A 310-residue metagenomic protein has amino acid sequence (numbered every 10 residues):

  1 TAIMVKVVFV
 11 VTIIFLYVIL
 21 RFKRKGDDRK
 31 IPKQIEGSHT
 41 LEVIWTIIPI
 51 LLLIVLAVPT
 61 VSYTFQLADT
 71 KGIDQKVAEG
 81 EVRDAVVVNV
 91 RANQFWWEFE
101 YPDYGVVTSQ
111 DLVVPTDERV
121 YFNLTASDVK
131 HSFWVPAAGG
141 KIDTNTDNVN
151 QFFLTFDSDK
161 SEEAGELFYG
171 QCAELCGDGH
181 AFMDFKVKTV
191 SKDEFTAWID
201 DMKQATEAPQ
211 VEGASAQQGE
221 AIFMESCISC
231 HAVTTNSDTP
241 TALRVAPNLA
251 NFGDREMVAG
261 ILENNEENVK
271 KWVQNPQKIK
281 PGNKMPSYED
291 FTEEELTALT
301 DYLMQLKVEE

Functional and structural regions predicted by a protein language model:
T1-T116, T206: Extracytoplasmic entry segments of secretory-pathway proteins
L53-V55, T144-Q204, E225-I228, V233: Extracellular/periplasmic metallocenter environments
R83, G105-V107, D193-M224, E310: Electrostatic cytochrome c docking/interface patches
N93-F95, D117-R119, T125-V129, A138-G140 (+5 more regions): Solvent-exposed coil/turn segments that connect beta secondary-structure elements in extracytoplasmic/periplasmic
E98-V135, P240-A242: Extracytoplasmic/periplasmic/luminal assembly and interaction segments in envelope/secretory/respiratory proteins
S109-L112, G139-D143, F153: Beta-strand-rich interaction surfaces with strong enrichment in secreted/lumenal proteins
H131, M183-F185, P247, N283: Extracytoplasmic/periplasmic beta-strand context in beta-sandwich domains, especially the cupredoxin/COX2 CuA-binding
D200, Q204-A214, A221, T239-L306: Extracytoplasmic electron-transfer domains, predominantly the class I c-type cytochrome c fold
